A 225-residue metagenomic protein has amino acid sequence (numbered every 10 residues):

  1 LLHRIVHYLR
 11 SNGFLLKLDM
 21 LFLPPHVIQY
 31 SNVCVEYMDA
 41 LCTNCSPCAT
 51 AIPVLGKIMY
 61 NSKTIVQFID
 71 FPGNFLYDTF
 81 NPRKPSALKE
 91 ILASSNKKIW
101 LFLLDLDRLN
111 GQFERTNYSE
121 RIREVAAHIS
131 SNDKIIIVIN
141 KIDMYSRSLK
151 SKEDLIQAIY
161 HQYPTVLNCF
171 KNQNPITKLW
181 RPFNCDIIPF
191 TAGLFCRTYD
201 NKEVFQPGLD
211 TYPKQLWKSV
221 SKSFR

Functional and structural regions predicted by a protein language model:
L1-C48, K57-V66: Conserved G1/Walker A P-loop phosphate-binding module
S46-T50, M59-N61, I91-K97, A127-S131: Conserved catalytic network of the ASCE P-loop NTPase/AAA+ motor domain
S62-S86: Switch II (G3) loop of P-loop NTPases
F68-D70, W100-L109, I137-K141: Conserved beta-strand segments of the P-loop GTPase G domain that flank and frequently precede/overlap
G73-D78, L106-G111, D143-S146, C196: Short acidic, S/G/P-rich loop/turn micro-motifs used as interaction or catalytic elements
D78-N110, V125: Inter-motif core of Ras-like GTPase G domains
N110-N132: Amphipathic helical hotspot of TIR/SEFIR-family domains
M144-F224: Canonical P-loop GTPase G-domain recognition
